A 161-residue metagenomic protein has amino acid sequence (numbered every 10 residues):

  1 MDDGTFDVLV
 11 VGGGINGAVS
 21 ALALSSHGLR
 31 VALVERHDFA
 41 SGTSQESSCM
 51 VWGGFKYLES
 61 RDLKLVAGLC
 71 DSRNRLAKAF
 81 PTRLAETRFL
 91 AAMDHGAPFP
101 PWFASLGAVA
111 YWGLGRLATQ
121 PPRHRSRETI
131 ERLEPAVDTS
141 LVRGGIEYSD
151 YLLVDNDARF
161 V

Functional and structural regions predicted by a protein language model:
D2-N16, A32: Beta1/beta-strand and adjacent pyrophosphate-binding region of the FAD-binding site in flavoprotein oxidoreductases
G17, S44-V51, R159: Short alpha-helical patches at coil-to-helix transitions and adjacent helical residues in well-structured domains
S25-E46: Glycine-rich FAD pyrophosphate-binding loop
C49-L133: Dinucleotide-binding Rossmann-like beta1-alpha1 core, especially the glycine-rich loop that anchors the ADP
E131-V161: Helix-loop-beta segment of a Rossmann-like dinucleotide-binding subdomain
